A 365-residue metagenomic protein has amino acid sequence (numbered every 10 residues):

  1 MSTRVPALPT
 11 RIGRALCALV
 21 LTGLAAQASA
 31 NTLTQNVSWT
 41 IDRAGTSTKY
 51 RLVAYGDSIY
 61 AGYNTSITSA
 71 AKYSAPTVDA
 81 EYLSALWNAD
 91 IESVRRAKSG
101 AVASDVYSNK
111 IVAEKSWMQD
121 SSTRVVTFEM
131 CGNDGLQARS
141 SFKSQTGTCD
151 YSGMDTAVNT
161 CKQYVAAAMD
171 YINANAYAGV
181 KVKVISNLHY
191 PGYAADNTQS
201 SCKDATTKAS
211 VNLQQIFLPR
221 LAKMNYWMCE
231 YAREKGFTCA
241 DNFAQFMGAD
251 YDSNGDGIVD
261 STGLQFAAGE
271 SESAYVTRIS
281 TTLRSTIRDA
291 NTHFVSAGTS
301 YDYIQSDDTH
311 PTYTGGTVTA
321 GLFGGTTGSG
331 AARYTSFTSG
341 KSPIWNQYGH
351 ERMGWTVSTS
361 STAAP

Functional and structural regions predicted by a protein language model:
S2-L16: Bacterial N-terminal signal peptides that target proteins for export
R14-L24: Bacterial N-terminal signal peptides
N31-A97: Serine-esterase "nucleophile elbow" of acetyl-processing enzymes
N36-S38, V106-M118: Alpha-helical scaffolding within the catalytic cores of extracellular/periplasmic polymer-degrading hydrolases
D57-I59, A97-A101, M130-G132, R233: Cell-envelope and extracellular/periplasmic
V112-S306: Alpha-helical cap/lid subdomain in secreted, periplasmic, or secretory-pathway luminal O-acyl-processing enzymes
A268-P365: Histidine-centered active-site loop/cap adjacent to the catalytic His in serine esterases/O-acetyl transfer systems
